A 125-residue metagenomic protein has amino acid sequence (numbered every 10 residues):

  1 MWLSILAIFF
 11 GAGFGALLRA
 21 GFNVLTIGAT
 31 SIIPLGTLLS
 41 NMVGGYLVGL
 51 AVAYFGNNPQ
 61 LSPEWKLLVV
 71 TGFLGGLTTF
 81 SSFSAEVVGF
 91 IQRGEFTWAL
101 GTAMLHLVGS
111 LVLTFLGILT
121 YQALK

Functional and structural regions predicted by a protein language model:
M1-K125: Membrane-interface helix-loop junctions in multi-pass transporters/channels
